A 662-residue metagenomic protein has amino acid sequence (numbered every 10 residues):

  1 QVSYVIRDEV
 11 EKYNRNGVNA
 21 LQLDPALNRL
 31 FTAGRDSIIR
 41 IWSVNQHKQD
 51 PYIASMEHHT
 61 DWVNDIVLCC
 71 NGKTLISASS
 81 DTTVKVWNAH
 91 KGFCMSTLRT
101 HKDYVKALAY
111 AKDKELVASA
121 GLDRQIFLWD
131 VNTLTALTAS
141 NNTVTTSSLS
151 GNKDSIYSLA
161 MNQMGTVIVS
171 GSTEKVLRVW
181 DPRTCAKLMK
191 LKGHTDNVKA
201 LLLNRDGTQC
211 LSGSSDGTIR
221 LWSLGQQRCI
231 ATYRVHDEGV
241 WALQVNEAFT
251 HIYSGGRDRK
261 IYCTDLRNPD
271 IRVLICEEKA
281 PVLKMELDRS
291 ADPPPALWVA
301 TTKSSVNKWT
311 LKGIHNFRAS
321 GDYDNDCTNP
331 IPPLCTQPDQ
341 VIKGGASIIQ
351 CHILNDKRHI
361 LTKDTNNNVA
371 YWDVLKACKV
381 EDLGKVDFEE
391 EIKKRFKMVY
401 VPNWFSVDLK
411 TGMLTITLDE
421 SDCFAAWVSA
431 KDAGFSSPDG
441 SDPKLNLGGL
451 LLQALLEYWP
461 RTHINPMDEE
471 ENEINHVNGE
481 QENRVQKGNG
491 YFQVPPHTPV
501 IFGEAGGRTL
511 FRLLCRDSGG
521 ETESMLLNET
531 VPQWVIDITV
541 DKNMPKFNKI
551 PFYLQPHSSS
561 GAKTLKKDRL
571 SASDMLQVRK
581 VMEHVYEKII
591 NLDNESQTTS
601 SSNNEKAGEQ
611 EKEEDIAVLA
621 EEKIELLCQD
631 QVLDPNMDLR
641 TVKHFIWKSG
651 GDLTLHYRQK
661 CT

Functional and structural regions predicted by a protein language model:
Q1-Q22, A26-Q46, T310-D339, Q493-P495 (+3 more regions): Intrinsically disordered, low-complexity acidic/Ser/Thr/Pro-rich linker and tail segments in large eukaryotic scaffolds
I6-Y13, P51-H58, C94-T100, A120 (+7 more regions): Short C-terminal beta-strands that terminate individual repeats in beta-propeller domains, predominantly WD40 blades
L21-L27, V67-G72, A109-K114, A160-G165 (+4 more regions): Loop/turn segments within WD40 beta-propeller blades
A33-D36, A78-D81, S119-D123, V131 (+6 more regions): Conserved strand-to-loop turn within each blade of WD40 beta-propeller repeats
I39-V44, V84-W87, L108, I126-V131 (+9 more regions): WD40-repeat beta-propellers
P496-T662: Extended, C-terminal alpha-helical/coiled-coil scaffolding tails that mediate protein-protein interactions and assembly
